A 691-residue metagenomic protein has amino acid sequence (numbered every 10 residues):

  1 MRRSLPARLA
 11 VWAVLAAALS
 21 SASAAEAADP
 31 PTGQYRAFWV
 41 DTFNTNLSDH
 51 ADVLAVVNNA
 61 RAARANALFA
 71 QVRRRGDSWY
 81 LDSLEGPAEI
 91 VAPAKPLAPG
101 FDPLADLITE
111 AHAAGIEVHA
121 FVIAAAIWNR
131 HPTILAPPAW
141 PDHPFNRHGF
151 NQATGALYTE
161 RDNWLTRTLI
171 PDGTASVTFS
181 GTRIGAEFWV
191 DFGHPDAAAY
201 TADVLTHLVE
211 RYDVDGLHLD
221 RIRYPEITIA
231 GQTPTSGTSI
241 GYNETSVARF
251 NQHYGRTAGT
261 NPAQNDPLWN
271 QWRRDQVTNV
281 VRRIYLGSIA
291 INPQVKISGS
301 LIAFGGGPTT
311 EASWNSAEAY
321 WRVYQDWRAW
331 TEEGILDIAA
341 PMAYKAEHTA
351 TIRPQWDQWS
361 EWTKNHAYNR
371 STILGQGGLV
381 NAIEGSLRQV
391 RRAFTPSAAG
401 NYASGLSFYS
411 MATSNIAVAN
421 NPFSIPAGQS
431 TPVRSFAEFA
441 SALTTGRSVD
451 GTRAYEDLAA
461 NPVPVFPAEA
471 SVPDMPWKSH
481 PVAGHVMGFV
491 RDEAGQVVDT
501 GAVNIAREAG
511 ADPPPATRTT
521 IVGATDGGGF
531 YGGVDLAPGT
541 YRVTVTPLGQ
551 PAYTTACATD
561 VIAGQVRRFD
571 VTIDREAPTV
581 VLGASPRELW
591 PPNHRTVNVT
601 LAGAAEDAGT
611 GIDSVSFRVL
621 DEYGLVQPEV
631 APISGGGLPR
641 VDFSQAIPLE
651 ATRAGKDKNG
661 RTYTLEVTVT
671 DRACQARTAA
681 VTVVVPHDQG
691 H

Functional and structural regions predicted by a protein language model:
P31-A37, T45-L47, A125-H207, R211: Active-site-adjacent "subsite" loops/lids of carbohydrate-active enzymes
D52-D77, L336-I338: Catalytic domains of carbohydrate-active enzymes, especially glycoside hydrolases
Y324-I352, T363, A367-M475: Substrate-binding cleft of secreted/luminal carbohydrate-active enzymes
M487-T500: Structural motif
V497, G501, R507-D535: Short, acidic Ser/Thr/Gly-rich low-complexity loop/linker segments typical of extracellular and cell-surface proteins
F530-R542, L548: Short Pro-Gly-centered beta-turn/loop motif in secreted/extracellular proteins
L548-F569: Structured interaction patches on ligand/partner-binding surfaces of diverse proteins
D574-H691: Proline-threonine-serine-rich low-complexity tracts
